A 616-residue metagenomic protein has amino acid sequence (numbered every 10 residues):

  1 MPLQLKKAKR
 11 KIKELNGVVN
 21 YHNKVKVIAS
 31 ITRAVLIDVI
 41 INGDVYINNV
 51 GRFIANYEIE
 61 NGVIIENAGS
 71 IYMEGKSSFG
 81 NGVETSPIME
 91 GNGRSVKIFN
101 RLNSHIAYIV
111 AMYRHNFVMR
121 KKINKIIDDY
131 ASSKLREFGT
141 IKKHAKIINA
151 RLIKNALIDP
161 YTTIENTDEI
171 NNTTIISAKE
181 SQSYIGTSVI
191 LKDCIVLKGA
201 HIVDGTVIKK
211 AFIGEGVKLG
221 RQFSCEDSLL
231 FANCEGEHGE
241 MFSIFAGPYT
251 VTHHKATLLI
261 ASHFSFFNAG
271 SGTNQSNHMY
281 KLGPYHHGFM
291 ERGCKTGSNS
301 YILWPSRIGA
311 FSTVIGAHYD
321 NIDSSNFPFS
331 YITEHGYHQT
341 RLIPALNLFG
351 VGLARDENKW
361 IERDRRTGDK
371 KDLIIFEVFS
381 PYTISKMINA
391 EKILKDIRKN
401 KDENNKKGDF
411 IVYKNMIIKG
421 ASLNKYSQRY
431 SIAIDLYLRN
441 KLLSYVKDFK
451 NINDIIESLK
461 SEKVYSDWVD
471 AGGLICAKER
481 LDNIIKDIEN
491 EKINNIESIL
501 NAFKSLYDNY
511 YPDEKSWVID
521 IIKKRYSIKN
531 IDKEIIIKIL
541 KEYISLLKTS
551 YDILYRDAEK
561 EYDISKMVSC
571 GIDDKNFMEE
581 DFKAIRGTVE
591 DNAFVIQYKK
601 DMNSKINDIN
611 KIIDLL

Functional and structural regions predicted by a protein language model:
M1-K24, I31, I40, Y46-A131 (+7 more regions): Glycine-rich hexapeptide-repeat left-handed beta-helix
A68, H335-L616: Long, compositionally biased intrinsically disordered regions
G139: Phosphate-interacting basic helix/loop segments used at nucleotide- and nucleic-acid interfaces
K142-A145, T162: C-terminal effector modules of nucleic-acid-centric enzymes and ribosome-associated factors
I148, L152, I164-E165, I612: Intrinsically disordered, low-complexity segments enriched in small residues
I153, Y161, L191: Conduit-forming functional cores of very large proteins
L157: Active-site pocket-lining segments that scaffold enzyme catalytic pockets across diverse folds
